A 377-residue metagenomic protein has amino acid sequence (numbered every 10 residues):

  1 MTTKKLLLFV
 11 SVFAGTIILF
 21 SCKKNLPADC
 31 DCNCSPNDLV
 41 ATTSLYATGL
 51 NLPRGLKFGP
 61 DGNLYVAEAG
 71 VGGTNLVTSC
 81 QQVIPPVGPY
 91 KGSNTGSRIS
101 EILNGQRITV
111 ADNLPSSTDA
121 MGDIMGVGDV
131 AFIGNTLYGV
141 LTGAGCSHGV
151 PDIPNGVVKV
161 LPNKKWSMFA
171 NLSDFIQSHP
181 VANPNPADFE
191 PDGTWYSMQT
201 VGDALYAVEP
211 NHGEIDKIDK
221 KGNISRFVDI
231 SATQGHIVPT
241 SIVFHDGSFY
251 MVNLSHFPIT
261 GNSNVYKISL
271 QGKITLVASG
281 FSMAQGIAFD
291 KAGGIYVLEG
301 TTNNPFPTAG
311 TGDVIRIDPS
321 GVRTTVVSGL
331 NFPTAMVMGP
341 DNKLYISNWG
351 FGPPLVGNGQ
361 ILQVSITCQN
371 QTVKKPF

Functional and structural regions predicted by a protein language model:
T3, I17-S44: Bacterial Sec-dependent N-terminal signal peptides
G49-D61, G96, S116-T136, P154 (+7 more regions): Beta-rich, blade/repeat-based domains predominating in secreted/periplasmic proteins but also intracellular
Y65-A69, Y138-L141, A207-V208, Y250-N253 (+2 more regions): Residue position within the beta-strands of beta-propeller blades
V71-N75, A144-H148, H212-E214, S255-I259 (+2 more regions): Short glycine/acidic-enriched loop and turn motifs that connect beta-strands
V87, T95-S100, N155-V158, E214-K217 (+3 more regions): A short loop-to-beta-strand structural motif that recurs across blades of beta-propeller domains
I102-Q106, V160-K165, I218-N223, I268-K273 (+2 more regions): Short loop/turn segments that connect beta-strands within beta-propeller blades
Q106-G122, K165-P191, S225-G235, T275 (+1 more regions): Surface-exposed loop and turn segments in beta-propeller and other repeat-based domains that flank or scaffold
A335-F377: Blade-level signature of beta-propeller repeat domains, shared across WD40, Kelch, NHL, RCC1 and BNR/Asp-box propellers
